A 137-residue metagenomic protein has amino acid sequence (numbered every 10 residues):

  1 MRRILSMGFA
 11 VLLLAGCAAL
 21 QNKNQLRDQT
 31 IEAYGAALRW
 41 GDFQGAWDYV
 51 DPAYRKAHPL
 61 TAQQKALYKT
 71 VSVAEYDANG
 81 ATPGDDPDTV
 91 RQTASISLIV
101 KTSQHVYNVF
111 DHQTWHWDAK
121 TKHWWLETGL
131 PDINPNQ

Functional and structural regions predicted by a protein language model:
R2-A10: Sec-dependent signal peptide recognition, specifically the positively charged N-region followed immediately by
L14-G16: C-terminal motif of bacterial Sec signal peptides marking the signal peptidase cleavage site
A18-Q21: Bacterial signal peptide processing site
K23-R39, Y49: Short, aromatic-enriched amphipathic alpha-helices that serve as compact interaction elements
D28, F43-R91, L98, Q104: Short solvent-exposed beta->alpha transition segments
P83-Q137: Exposed beta-sheet edge and beta->alpha loop/turn motif
